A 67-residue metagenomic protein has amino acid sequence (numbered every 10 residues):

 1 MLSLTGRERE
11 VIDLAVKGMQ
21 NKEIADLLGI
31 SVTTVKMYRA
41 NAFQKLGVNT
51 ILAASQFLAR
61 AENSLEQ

Functional and structural regions predicted by a protein language model:
M1-T33: Helix-turn-helix DNA-binding segment
R7, L14, Y38, A54-F57: Heptad-repeat coiled-coil/leucine-zipper interface motif in alpha-helices, recognizing the periodic a/d hydrophobic core
V11-D13, D26, A40-F43, R60 (+1 more regions): General helical structural elements
Q20-L52: Recognition helix of helix-turn-helix DNA-binding domains
F43-Q67: Basic, Lys/Arg-enriched C-terminal extension of HTH/homeodomain DNA-binding domains
